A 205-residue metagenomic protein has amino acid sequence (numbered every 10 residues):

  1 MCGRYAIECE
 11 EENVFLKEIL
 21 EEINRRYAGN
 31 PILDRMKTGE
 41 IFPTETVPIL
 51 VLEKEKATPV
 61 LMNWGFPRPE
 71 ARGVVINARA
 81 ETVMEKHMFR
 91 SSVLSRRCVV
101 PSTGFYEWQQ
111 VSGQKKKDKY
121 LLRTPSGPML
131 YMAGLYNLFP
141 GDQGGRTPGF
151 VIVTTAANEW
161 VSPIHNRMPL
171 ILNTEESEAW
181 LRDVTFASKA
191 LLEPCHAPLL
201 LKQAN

Functional and structural regions predicted by a protein language model:
M1-N205: Short linear sequence motif anchored by a di-proline
